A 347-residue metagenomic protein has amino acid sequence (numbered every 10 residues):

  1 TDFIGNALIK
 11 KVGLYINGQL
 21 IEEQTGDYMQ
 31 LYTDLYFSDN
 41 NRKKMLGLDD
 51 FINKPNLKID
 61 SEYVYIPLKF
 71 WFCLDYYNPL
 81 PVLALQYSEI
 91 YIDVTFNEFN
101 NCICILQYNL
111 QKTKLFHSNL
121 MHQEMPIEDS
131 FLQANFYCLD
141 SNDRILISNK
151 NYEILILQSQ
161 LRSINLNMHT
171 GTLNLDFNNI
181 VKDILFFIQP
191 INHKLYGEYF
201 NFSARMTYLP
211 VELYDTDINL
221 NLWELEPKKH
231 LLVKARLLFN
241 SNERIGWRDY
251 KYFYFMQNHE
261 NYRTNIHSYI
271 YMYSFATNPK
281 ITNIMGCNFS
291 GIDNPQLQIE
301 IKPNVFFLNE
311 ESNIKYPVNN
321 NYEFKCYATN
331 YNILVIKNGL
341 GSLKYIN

Functional and structural regions predicted by a protein language model:
T1-N347: Short, low-complexity Pro/Thr/Gly
